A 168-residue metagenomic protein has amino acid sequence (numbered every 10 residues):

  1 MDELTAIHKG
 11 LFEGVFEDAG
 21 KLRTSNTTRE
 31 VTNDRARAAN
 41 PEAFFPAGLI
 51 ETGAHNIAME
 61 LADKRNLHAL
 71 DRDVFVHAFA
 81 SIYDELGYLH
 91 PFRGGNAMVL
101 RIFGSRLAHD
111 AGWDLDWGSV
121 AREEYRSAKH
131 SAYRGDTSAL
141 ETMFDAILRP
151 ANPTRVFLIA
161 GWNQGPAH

Functional and structural regions predicted by a protein language model:
M1-H168: FIC/Doc superfamily catalytic core
